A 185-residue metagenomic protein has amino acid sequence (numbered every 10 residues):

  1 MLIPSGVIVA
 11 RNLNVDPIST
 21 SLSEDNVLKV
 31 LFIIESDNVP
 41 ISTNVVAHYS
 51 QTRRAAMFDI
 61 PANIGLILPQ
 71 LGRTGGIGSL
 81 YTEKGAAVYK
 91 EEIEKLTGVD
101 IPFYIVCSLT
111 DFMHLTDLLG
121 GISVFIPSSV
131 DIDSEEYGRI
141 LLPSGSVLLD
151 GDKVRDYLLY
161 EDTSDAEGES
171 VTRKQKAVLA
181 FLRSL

Functional and structural regions predicted by a protein language model:
M1-L185: Non-catalytic, solvent-exposed segments at the cell envelope interface
